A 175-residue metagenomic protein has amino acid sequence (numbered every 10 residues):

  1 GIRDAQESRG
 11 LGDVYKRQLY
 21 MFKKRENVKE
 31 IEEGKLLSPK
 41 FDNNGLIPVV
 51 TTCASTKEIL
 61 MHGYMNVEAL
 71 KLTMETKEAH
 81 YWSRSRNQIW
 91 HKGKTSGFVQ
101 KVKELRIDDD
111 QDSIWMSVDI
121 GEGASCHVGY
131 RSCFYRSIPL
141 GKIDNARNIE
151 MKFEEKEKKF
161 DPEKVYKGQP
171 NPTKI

Functional and structural regions predicted by a protein language model:
G1-Q18: Single conserved hydrophobic/aromatic residue that forms the stacking wall/gate of nucleotide- or nucleobase-binding
Q6-G10, T52, Q111: Generic structural microfeature
F22-L46, A54-S55, L60, M65-I175: C-terminal binding/interaction regions
V49: ATP-grasp fold ATP-binding core
